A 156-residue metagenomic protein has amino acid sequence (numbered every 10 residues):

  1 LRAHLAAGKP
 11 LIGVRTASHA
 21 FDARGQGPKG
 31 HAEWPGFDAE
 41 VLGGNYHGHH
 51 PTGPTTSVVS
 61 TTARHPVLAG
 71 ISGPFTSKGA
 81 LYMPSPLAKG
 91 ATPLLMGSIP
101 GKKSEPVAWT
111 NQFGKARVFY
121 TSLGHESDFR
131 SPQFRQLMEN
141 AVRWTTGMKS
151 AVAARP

Functional and structural regions predicted by a protein language model:
L1-P66: A glycine-rich, often tryptophan-bearing local segment used as a flexible ligand/cofactor-contacting loop or short
H4, H19-F21, F37, Y46 (+7 more regions): Aromatic side chains
L5, P10-R15, D22, L68-A69 (+3 more regions): Structural recognition of the beta-strand scaffold that forms the well-ordered cores of secreted hydrolase catalytic
L11, A17-F21, G73-P74, I99-G101 (+1 more regions): Solvent-exposed loop/turn segments at secondary-structure junctions within structured extracellular/periplasmic domains
G44-R117: Catalytic beta-strand/loop cores that center a nucleophilic Ser/Cys/Thr and support acyl-enzyme chemistry
P100-E105, Q112-P156: Extracellular ligand-binding/catalytic regions of CAZymes and related secreted enzymes and adhesion modules
